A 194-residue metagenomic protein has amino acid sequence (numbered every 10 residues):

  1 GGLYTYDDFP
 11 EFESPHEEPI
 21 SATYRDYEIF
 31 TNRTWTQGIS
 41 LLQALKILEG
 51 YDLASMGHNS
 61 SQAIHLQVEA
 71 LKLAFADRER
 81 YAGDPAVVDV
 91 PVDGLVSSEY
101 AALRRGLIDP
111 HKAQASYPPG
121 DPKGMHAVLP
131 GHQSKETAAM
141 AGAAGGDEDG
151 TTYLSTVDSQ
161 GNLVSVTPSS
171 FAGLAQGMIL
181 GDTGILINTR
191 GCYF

Functional and structural regions predicted by a protein language model:
G1-F30, T34: Long, well-ordered, tryptophan-enriched scaffold segments
G2, G50-S169, D182-T183, R190-C192: Internal maturation/activation junctions in enzymes
S21-T23, E28-T31, S40, S155-T156 (+2 more regions): Structural recognition of the beta-strand scaffold that forms the well-ordered cores of secreted hydrolase catalytic
T34-W35, S169: Residue-level structural signal for beta-strand termini and adjacent loop
F171-G173: A short acidic/small-residue loop/turn micro-motif
A175-M178: Low-complexity Ser/Thr/Gly/Asn-rich repetitive segments
